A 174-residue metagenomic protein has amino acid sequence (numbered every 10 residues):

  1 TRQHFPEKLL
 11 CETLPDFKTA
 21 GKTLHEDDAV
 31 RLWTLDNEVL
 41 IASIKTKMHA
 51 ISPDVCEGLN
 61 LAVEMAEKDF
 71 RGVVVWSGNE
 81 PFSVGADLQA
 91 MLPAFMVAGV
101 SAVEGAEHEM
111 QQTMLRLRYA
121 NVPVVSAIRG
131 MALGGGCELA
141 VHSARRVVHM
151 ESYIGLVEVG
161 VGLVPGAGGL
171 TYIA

Functional and structural regions predicted by a protein language model:
T1-D36: NAD(P)-dependent Rossmann-like dehydrogenase/reductase catalytic/cofactor-binding core
K18-A29, K68-G78, V100-G105, L156-L163: Phosphate-binding glycine-rich loops and adjacent basic patches that engage nucleotide phosphates, nucleic-acid
N37-S43, C56-S101, H108-A127, H149-Y153: A structural preference for short, pocket-lining loop segments at secondary-structure junctions
V103-E107, Q111, L115-A174: Conserved catalytic cores of soluble enzyme domains, especially glycine-rich substrate-binding beta-alpha loops
